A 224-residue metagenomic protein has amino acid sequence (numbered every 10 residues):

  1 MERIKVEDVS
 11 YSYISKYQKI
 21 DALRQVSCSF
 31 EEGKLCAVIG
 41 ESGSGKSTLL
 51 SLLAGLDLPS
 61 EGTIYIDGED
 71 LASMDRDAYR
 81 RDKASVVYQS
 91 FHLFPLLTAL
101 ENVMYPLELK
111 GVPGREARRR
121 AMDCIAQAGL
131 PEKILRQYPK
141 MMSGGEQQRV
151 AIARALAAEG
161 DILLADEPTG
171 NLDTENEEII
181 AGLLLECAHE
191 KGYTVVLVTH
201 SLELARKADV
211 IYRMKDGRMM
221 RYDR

Functional and structural regions predicted by a protein language model:
A54: Helix-to-loop junction immediately C-terminal to a conserved catalytic motif
G62-D70: Conserved ABC transporter NBD signature motif
L71-S85: ABC ATPase NBD coupling module
R115-K133: Conserved ABC ATPase "signature" region
Y138-M142, E146: Conserved ABC ATPase signature
E159: Conserved catalytic motifs of ABC-family nucleotide-binding domains
L163-D166: Catalytic Walker B motif of ABC-type/P-loop ATPase nucleotide-binding domains
